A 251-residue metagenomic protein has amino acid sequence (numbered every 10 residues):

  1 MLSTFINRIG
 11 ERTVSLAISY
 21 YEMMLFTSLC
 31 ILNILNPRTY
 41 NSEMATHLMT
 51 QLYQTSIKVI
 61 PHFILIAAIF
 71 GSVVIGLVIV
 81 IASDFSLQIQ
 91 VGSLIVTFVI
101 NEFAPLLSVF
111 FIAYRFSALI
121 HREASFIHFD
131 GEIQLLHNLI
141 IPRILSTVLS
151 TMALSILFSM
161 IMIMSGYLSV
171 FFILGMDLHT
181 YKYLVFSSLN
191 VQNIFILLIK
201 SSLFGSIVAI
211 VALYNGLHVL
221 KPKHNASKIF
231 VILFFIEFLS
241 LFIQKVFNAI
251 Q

Functional and structural regions predicted by a protein language model:
L2-L48: Short, membrane-interfacial amphipathic segments enriched in basic
T39-L48, Y53-L65, K228-V231: Membrane-interface helix starts
T55-L107: Active-site cofactor/substrate anionic-group-binding motifs, chiefly glycine- and Lys/Arg-rich phosphate-binding loops
S56, I60, I64, L139-I163 (+1 more regions): Selective transmembrane-helix segments that form parts of the transport pathway or gating/packing helices in multipass
L77-I100, V148, L157-S202, V211-N225 (+2 more regions): Membrane-interfacial helix-loop-helix connectors in multipass membrane proteins
G92-H128: Hydrophobic alpha-helical transmembrane segments of multi-pass membrane transport proteins
R122-I144: Short cytoplasmic-facing helical segments at TM-TM junctions of multi-pass membrane proteins
L239-Q251: Juxtamembrane boundary at the C-terminal end of a transmembrane helix
